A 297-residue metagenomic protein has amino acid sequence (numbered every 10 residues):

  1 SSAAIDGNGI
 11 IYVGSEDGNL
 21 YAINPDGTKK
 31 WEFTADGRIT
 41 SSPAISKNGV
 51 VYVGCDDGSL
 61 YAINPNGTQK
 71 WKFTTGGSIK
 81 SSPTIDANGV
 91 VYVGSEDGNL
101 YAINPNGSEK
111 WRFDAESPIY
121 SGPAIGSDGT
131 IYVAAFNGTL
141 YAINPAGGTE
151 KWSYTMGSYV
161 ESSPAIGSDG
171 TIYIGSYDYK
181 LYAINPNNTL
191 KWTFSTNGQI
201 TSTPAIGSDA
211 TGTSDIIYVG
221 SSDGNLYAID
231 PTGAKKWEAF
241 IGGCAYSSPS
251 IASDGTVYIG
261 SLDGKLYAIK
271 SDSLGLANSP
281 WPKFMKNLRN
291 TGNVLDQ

Functional and structural regions predicted by a protein language model:
S1-Q297: Extracytoplasmic/lumenal domain signature
